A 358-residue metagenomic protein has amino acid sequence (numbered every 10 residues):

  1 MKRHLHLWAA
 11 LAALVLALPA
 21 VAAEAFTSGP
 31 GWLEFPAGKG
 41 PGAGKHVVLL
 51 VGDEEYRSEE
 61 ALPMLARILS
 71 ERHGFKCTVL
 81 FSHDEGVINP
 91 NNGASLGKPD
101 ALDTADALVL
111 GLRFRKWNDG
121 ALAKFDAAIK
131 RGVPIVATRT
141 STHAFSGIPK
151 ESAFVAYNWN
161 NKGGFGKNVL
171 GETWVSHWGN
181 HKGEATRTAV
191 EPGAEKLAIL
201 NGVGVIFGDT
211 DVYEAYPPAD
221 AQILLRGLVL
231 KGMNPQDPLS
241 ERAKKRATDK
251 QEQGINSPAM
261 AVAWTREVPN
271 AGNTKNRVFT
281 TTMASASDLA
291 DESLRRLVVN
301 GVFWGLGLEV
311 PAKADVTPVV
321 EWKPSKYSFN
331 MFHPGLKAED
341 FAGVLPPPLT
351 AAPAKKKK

Functional and structural regions predicted by a protein language model:
M1-L5: Positively charged n-region of N-terminal signal peptides that target proteins for export
W8-A20: Bacterial N-terminal signal peptides
A23-G42, A61, E71-R72, M233-K358: Extracellular ligand-binding/catalytic regions of CAZymes and related secreted enzymes and adhesion modules
F26-T27, L33-F35, K39, L49 (+1 more regions): Helical hinge/lid and interdomain linker segments adjacent to catalytic or ligand-binding clefts that mediate domain
F26-W32, S70, K76, G93 (+2 more regions): Catalytic beta-strand/loop cores that center a nucleophilic Ser/Cys/Thr and support acyl-enzyme chemistry
K45: Nucleotide donor/acceptor-binding cores
E54-E55, R115, T142-A144, L228-G232 (+2 more regions): Short, solvent-exposed loop/turn segments at secondary-structure junctions
L110, F114-G202: A glycine-rich, often tryptophan-bearing local segment used as a flexible ligand/cofactor-contacting loop or short
